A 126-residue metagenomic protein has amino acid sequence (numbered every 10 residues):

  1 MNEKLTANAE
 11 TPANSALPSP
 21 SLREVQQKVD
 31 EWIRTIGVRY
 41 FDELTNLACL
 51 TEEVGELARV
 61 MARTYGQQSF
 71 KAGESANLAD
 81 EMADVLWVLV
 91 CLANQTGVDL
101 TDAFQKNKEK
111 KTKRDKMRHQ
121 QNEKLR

Functional and structural regions predicted by a protein language model:
N2-M82, L86-R126: Flexible "arm" and connector segments at domain edges
